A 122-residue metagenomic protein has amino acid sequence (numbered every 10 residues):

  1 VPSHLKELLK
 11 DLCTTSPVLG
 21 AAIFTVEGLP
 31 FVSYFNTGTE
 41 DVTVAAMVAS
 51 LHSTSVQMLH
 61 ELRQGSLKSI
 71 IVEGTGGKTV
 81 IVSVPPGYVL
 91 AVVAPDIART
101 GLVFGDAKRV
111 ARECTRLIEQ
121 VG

Functional and structural regions predicted by a protein language model:
V1-G20, E27-G122: Acidic, low-complexity cytosolic segments
